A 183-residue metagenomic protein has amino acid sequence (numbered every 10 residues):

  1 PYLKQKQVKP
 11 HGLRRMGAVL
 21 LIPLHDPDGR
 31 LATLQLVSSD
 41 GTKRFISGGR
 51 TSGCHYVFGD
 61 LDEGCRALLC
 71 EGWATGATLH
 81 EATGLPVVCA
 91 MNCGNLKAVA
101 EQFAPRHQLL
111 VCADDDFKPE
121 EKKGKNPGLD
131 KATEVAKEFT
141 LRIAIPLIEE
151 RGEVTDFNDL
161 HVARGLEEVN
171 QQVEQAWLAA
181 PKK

Functional and structural regions predicted by a protein language model:
P1-L21, L61, Q175-K183: TOPRIM metal-binding catalytic domain and adjacent DNA-binding surface shared by DnaG-type primases
Q7-K9, T33, T83, H161: Generic short alpha-helical hydrophobic face used as a protein-protein interaction/packing hotspot
V8, R15, P27-G29, A104 (+1 more regions): A generic structural signal for short, non-catalytic loop/turn and secondary-structure boundary residues
G12, F45, G72, D156-H161: Residue-level preference for alpha-helix termini and adjacent loops
M16, R30, G165-E168: Short, charged low-complexity intrinsically disordered segments located at boundaries of structured domains
V19-H107: Phosphate-handling DNA/RNA-contact segment within nucleic-acid enzymes
G64-C65, A77-K183: TOPRIM fold recognition
